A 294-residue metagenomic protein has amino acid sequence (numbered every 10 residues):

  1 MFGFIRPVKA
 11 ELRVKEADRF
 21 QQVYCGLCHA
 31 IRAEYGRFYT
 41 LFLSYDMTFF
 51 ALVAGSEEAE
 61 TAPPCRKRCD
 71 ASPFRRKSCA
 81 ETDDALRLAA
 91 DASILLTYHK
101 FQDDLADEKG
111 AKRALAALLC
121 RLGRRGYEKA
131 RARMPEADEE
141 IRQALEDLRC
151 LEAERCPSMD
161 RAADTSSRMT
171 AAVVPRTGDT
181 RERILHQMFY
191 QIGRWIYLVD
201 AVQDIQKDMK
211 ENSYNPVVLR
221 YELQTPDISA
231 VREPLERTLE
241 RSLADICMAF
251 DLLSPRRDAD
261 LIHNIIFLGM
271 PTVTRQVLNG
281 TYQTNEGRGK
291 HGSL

Functional and structural regions predicted by a protein language model:
M1-S166, T170-Q187, R194, L198-S242 (+6 more regions): Acidic catalytic motifs of isoprenoid enzymes
